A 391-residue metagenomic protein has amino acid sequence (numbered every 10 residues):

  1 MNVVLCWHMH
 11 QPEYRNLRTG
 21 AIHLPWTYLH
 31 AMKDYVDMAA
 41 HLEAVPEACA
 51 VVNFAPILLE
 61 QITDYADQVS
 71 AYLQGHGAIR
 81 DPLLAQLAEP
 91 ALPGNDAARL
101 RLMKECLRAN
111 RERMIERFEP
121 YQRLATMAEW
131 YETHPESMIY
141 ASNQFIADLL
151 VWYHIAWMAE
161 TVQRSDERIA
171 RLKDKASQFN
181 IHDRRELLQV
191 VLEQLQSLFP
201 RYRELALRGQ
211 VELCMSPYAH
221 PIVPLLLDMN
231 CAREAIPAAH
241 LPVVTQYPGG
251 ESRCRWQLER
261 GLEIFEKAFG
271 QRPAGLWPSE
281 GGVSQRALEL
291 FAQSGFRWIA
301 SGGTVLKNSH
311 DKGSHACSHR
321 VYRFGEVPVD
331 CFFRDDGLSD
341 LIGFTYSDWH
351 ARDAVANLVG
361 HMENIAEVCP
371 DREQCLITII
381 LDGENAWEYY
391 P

Functional and structural regions predicted by a protein language model:
M1-P391: Catalytic cores of glycan-processing enzymes that make or break glycosidic bonds
